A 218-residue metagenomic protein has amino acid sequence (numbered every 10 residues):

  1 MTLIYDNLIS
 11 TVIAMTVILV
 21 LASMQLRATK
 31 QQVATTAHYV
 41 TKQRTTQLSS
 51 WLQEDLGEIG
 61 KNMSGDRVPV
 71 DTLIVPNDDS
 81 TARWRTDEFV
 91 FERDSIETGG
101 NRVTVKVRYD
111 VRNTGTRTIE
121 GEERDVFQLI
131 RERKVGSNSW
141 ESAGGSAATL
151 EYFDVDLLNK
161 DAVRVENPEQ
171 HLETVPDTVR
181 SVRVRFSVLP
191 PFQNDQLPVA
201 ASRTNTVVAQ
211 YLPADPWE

Functional and structural regions predicted by a protein language model:
T2-K61: Aliphatic-rich helix starts adjacent to a transmembrane/signal segment
D6, T11-A14, L19, W51 (+6 more regions): Solvent-exposed, well-ordered amphipathic alpha-helical segments that flank/support binding or catalytic loops
S23, T36, D66-V68, V165: Residue-level detector of alpha-helical recognition elements and their boundaries
A34, L56-F91: Short, glycine/small-hydrophobic-rich surface segments
Q43-R44, N101, P176: Generic detector of ordered secondary-structure context
D55-I59, E88-V90, V105-V107, S202-T206: A general secondary-structure boundary signal
D79-N167: Type IV pilin-like appendage domain
W140-E218: Short linear sequence signals and composition-biased patches located at protein termini or domain-edge surfaces
